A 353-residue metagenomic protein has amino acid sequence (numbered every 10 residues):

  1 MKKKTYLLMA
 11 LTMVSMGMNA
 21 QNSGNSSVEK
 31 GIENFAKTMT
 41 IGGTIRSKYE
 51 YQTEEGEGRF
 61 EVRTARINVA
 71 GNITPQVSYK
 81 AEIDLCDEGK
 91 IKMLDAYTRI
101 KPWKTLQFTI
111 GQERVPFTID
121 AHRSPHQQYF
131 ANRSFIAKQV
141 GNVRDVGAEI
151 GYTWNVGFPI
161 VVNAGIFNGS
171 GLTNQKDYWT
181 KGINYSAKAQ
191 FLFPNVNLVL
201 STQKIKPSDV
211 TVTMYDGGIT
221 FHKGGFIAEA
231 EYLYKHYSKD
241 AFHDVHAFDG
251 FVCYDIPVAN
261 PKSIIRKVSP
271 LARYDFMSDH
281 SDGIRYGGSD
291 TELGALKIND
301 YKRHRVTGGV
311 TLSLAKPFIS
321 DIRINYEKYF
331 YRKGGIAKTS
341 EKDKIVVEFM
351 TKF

Functional and structural regions predicted by a protein language model:
M1-L11, M16-R46, F353: N-terminal periplasmic/intermembrane-space "pro-region" immediately following the signal or transit peptide
K3, L7-A10, W154, L200 (+1 more regions): A detector of low-complexity, intrinsically disordered, Ser/Thr/Gly/Pro/Ala-rich segments
V28-G171, K181-I183, A189-L198, F251-Y254 (+2 more regions): Outer membrane beta-barrel
T53-E55, T74, R99-K101, Q112 (+2 more regions): Outer-membrane beta-barrel pore domains
S170-Q175, T202-K206: Surface-exposed cleft-lining segments at the edges of enzyme active sites
K176-G182, H243-V245: Interfacial loop-to-helix transition and helix-capping segments at the boundaries of transmembrane helices
